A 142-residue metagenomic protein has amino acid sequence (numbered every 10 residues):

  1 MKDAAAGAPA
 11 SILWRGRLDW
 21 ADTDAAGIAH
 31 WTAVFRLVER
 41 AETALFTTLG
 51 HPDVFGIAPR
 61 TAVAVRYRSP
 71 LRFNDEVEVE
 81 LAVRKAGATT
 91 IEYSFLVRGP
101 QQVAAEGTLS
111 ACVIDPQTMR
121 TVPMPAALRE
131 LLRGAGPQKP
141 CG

Functional and structural regions predicted by a protein language model:
K2-A62, P116-G142: Hot-dog-fold acyl-thioester-processing enzymes
I12-W14, V103-G107: Short beta-strand segments
T43-I91, A104-E106, C112: Hydrophobic beta-strand-centered segment that forms part of the acyl-chain substrate-binding groove
L96-R98: Core beta-strand residues in small-molecule sensory/regulatory alpha/beta domains
P100-Q102, M119: A glycine-centered beta-loop-beta connector
